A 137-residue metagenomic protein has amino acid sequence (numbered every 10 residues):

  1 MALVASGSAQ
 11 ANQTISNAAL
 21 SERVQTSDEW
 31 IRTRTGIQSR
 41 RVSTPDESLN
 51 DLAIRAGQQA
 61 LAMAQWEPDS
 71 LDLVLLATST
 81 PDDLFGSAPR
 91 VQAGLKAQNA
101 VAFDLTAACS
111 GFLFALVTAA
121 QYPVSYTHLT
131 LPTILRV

Functional and structural regions predicted by a protein language model:
M1-L73, L95: Conserved "HGTGT" condensation-loop signature of ketosynthase/thiolase-family condensing enzymes that catalyze
A2, L75, D104, T130: Conserved beta-strand segments that form the floor/walls of ligand-binding pockets within enzyme and binding domains
S8, A107, T133: Short, glycine/acidic-enriched loop or turn micro-motifs at the edges of active sites
R32-D51, T78-Y126: Conserved catalytic cysteine-centered active-site region of acyl-thioester-dependent Claisen-condensing enzymes
A56-M63, V91, T118, Y122 (+1 more regions): Short alpha-helical scaffold segments that flank and stabilize functional sites
T127-T133: Conserved small/polar residues in nucleotide/adenosyl-binding loops
R136: Active-site glycine-rich loop that binds ribose-phosphate moieties when present
